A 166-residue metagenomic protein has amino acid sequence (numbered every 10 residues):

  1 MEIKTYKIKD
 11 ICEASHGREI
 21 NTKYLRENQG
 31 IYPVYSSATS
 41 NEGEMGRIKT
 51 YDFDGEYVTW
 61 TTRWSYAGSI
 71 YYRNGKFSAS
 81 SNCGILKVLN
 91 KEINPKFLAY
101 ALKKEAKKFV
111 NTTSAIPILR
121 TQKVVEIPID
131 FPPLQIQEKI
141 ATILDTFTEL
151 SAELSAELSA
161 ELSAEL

Functional and structural regions predicted by a protein language model:
M1-R18, N28-A38: Non-catalytic DNA-recognition/assembly elements of restriction-modification systems
I3-K4, V125-L166: Amphipathic alpha-helical segments
I20-K23, T113-I116, E126-F131: Short, recurring structural edge motifs at helix starts
L25-E27, I118-T121: A short beta-turn/loop motif at secondary-structure boundaries
L25-N28, Y51-F53: Short, structured segments at the rim of ligand-binding sites
S37-E42, G46-K103, A115, R120: A short beta-sheet element
